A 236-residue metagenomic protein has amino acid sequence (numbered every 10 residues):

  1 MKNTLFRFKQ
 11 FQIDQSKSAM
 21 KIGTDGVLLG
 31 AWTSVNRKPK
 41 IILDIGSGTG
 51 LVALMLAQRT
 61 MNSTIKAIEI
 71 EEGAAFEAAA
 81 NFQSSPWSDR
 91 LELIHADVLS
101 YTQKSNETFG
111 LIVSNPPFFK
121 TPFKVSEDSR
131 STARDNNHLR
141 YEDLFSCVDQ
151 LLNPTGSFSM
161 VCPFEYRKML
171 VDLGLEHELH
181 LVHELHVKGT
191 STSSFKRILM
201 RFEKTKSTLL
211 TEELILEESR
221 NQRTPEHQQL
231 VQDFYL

Functional and structural regions predicted by a protein language model:
K2-K40, S47-T49, L54-Q58, R201 (+1 more regions): SAM-dependent Rossmann-like transferase core, predominantly class I methyltransferases with a strong bias toward
R7, W87, L175-E178, L210: Short, structurally constrained coil/turn elements that cap an alpha-helix or connect an alpha-helix to the following
F11, K40, S63, D89-L91 (+2 more regions): A structural micro-motif
Q12, S18, I22, L139-F195: Conserved Class I SAM-dependent methyltransferase catalytic core
L29, N115, L144, F202: Residue-level signal for inorganic ion chemistry
A31-S105, L111-V125: Conserved SAM/SAH cofactor-binding pocket of Class I
P116-D143: Mobile active-site "lid"/loop adjacent to the S-adenosyl-L-methionine
S194-L236: SAM/dcSAM-binding transferase cores
